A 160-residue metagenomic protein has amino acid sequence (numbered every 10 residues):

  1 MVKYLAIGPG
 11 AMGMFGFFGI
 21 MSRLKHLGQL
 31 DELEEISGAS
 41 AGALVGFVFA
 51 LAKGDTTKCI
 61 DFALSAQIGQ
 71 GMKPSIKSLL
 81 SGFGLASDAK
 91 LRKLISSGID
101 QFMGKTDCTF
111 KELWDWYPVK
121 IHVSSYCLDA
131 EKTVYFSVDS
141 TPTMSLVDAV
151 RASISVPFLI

Functional and structural regions predicted by a protein language model:
M1-S37, F47-I160: Patatin-like phospholipase
S40: Catalytic nucleophile serine of serine hydrolases, specifically the conserved "nucleophile elbow" pentapeptide
